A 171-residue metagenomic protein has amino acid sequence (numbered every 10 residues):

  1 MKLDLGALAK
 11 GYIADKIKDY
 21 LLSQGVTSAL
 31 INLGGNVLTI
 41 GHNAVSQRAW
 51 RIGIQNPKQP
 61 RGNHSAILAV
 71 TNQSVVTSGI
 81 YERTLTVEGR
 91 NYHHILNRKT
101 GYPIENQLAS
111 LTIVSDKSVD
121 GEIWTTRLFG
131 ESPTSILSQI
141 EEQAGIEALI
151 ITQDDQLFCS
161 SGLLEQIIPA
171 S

Functional and structural regions predicted by a protein language model:
M1-S171: Mature catalytic core of soluble alpha/beta enzymes
